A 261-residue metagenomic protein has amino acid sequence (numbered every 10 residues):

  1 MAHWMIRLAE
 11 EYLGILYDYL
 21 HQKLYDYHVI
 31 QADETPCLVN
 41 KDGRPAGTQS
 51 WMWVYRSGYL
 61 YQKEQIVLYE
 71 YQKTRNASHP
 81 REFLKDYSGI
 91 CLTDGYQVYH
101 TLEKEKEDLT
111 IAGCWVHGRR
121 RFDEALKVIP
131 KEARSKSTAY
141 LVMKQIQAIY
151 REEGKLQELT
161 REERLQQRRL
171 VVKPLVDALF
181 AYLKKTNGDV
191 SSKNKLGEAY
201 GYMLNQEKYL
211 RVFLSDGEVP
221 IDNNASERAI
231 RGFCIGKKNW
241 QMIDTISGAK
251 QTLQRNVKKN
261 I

Functional and structural regions predicted by a protein language model:
M1-I261: Catalytic center-proximal scaffold of phosphoryl-transfer enzymes
